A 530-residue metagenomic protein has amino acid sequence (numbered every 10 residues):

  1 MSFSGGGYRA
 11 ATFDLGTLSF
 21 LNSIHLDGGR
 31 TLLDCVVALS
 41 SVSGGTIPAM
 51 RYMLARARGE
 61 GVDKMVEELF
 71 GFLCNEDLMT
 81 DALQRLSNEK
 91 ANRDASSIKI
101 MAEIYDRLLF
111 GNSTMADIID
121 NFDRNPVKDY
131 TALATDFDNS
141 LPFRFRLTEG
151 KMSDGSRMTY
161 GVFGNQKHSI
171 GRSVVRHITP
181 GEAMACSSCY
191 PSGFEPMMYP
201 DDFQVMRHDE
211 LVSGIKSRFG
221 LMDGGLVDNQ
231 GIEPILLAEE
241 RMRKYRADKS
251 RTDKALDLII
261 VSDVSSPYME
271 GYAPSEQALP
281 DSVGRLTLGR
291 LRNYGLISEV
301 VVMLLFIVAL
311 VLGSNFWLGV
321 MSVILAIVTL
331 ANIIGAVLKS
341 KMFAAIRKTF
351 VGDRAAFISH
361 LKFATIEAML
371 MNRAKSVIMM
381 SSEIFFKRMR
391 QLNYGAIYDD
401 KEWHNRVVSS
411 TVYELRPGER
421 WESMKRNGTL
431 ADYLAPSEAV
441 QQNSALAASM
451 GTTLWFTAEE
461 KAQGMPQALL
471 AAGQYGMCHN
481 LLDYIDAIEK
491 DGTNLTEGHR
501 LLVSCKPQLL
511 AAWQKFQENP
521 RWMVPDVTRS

Functional and structural regions predicted by a protein language model:
M1-S530: Catalytic domains of lipid- and phosphate-ester/thioester hydrolases
